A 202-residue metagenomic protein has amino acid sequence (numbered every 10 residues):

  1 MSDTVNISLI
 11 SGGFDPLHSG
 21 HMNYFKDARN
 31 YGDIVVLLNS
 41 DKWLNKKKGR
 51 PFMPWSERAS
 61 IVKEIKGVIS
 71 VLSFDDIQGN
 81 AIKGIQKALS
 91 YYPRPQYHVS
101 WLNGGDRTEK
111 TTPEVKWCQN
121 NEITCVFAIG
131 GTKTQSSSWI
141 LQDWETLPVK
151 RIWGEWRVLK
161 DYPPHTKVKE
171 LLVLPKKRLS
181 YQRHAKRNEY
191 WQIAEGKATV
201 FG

Functional and structural regions predicted by a protein language model:
M1-P148: Nucleotidyltransferase catalytic core that binds NTPs
D3-T4, R29-Y31, I152, P164-T166 (+2 more regions): Short gly/pro-enriched beta-turn/loop segments at secondary-structure junctions
I7, S70, E170-L172, Q192: Ordered hydrophobic segments in well-structured contexts
G12, K167-V168, N188: Short loop/turn microsegments at loop-to-beta-strand junctions
G32-V35, E170, L179-S180, E189-W191: Conserved active-site beta-strand-loop modules that form the wall/rim of enzyme catalytic pockets and either contain
N39-D41, L171-K176, H184-K186: Histidine- and/or cysteine-centered catalytic micro-motif in compact active-site loops
Q142-K169, V173, R178-S180: A short, N-terminal "cap"/entry segment at the start of jelly-roll beta-barrel domains of the cupin/DSBH fold
H184-G202: A short beta-strand-loop-beta hairpin characteristic of the jelly-roll/cupin
